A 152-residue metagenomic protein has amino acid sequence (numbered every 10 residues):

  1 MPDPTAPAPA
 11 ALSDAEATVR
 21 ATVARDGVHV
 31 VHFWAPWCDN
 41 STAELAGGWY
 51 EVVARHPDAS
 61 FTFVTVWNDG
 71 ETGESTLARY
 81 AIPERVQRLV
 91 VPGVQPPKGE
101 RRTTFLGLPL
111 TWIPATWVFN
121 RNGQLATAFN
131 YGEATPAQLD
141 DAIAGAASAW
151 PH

Functional and structural regions predicted by a protein language model:
M1-A21, Q87-P92: N-terminal "domain-start" segment that seeds a small globular fold
A21-T42: Short active-site neighborhood of thiol/selenol oxidoreductases, capturing the structured segment around
R25-V30, P57-T62, E84-V86, I113 (+1 more regions): Loop/turn elements at helix/coil->beta-strand transitions in domains of secreted/extracellular proteins
A35-D39, W67-E71, V94-P96, Q124-L125 (+1 more regions): Solvent-exposed loop/turn segments at secondary-structure junctions within structured extracellular/periplasmic domains
T42-P83, P96-R101: Structural microenvironment flanking redox-active thiols in thiol-disulfide oxidoreductases
F63-W67, V90, N130: Residue-level recognition of beta-strand->loop/alpha-helix junctions
R79-I113: Short, internal strand/loop/helix patches that form the active-site neighborhood or redox-interaction surface
W112-H152: Thiol-/selenol-based redox modules, centered on thioredoxin-like and closely related oxidoreductase domains
